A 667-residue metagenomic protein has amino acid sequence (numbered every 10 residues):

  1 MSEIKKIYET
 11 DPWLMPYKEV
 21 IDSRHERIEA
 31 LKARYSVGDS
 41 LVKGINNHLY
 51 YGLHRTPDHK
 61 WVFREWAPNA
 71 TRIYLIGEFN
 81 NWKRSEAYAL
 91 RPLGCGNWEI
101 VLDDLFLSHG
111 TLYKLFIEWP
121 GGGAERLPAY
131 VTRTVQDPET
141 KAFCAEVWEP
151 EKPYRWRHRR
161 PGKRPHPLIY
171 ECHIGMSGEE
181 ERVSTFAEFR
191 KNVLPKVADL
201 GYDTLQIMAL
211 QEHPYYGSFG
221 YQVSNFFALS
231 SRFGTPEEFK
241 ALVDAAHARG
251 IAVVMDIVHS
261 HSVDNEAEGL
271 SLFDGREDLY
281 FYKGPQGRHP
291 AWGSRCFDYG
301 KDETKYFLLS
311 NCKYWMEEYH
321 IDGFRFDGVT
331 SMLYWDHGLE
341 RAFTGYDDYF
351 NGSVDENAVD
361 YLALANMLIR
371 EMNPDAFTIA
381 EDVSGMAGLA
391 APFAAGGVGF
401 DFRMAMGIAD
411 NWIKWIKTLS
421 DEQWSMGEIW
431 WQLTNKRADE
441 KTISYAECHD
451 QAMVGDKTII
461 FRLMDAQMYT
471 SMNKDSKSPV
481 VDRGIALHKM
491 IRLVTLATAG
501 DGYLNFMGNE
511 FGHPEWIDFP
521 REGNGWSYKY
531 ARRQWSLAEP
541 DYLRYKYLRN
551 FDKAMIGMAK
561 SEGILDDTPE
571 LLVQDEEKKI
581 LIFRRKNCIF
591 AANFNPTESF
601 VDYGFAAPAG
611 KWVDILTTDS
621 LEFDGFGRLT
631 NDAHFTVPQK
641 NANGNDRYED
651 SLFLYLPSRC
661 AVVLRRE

Functional and structural regions predicted by a protein language model:
M1-Y170, G175, A187-G201, V480-K489 (+3 more regions): Carbohydrate-interacting/catalytic domains
R91, Y215-G220, D264-D274, A390-P392 (+2 more regions): Short glycine-biased active-site loop of nucleotidyltransferases that positions the nucleotide triphosphate and helps
V135, K152-R164, I169, H173-V354 (+1 more regions): Substrate-binding/active-site clefts of carbohydrate-active enzymes
Q136, H320-D322, E340-K529, K560-P608 (+2 more regions): Conserved alpha/beta catalytic core and glycan-binding cleft of carbohydrate-active enzymes
V193-K196, E238, L242, T304 (+5 more regions): Alpha-helical packing segments of well-folded alpha/beta enzyme cores
H213-Y215, S260-N265, R325, S331-W335 (+5 more regions): Flexible loop/turn segments at secondary-structure boundaries
A228-R232, D348-E356, S476-D482, W535-K546: A short acidic, glycine-rich active-site loop that binds or catalyzes chemistry on phosphate/adenosine moieties
